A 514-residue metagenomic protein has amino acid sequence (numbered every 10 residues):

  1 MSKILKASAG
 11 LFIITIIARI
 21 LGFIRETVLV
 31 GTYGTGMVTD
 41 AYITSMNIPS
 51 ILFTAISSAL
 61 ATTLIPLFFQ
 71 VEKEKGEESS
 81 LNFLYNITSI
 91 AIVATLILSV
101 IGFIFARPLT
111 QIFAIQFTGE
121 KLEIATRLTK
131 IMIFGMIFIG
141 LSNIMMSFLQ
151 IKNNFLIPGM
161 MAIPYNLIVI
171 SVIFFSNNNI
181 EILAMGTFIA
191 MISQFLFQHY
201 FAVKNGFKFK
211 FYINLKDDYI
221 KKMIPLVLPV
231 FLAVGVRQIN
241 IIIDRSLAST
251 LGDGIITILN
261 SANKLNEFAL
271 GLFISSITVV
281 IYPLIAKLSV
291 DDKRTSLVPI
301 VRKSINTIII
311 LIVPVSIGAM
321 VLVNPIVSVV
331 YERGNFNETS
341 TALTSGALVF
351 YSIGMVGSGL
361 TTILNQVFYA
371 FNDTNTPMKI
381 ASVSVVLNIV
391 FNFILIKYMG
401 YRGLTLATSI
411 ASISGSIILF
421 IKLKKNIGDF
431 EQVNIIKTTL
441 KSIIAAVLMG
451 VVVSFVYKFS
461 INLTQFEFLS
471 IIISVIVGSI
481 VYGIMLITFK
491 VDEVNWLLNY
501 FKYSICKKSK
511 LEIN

Functional and structural regions predicted by a protein language model:
M1-N514: Membrane-embedded alpha-helical bundles of multi-pass transporters/translocases, especially carrier/permease families
